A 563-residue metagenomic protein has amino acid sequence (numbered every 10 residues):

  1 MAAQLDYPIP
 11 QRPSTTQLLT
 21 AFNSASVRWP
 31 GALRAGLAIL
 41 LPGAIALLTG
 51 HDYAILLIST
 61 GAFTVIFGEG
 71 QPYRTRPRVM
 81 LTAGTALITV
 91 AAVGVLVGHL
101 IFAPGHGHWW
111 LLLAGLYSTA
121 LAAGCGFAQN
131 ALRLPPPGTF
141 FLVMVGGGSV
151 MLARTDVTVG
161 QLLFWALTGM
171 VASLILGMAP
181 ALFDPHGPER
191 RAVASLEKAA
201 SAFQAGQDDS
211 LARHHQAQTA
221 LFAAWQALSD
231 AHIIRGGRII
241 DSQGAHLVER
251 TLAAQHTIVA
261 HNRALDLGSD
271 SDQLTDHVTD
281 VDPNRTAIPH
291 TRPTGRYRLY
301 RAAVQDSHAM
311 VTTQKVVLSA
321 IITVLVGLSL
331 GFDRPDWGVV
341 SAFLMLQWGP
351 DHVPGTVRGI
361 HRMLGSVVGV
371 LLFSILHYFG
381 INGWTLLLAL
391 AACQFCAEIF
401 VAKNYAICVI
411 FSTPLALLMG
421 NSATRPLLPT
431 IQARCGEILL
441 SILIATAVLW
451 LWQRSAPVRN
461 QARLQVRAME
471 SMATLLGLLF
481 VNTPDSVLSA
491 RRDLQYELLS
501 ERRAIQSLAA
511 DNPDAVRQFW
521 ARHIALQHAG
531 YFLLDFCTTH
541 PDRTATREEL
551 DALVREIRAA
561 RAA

Functional and structural regions predicted by a protein language model:
M1-A44, L48, D52, R154-A166 (+2 more regions): Cytosolic regulatory and coupling regions of membrane transport/channel systems
Y7-Q17, A35-G43, L47-Y73, G84-A91 (+5 more regions): Pore- and pathway-forming membrane helices of multi-pass small-molecule/ion transporters and channels
A25-R34, Y53-S59, G107-Y117, D306-T313 (+1 more regions): Hydrophobic alpha-helical transmembrane segments
Y73-L81, V159-Q161, H186-E189, V353-H361: Interfacial helix-loop-helix linkers and transmembrane-helix boundary segments in multi-pass membrane proteins
L81-I101, T356-S374: Membrane-helix boundary elements
V93-G98, M151-V159, S374-Y378, R425 (+1 more regions): Hydrophobic alpha-helical transmembrane segments in multi-pass integral membrane proteins
G94-H108, A131-L132, F379: Transmembrane alpha-helix boundary signature
A302-A392: Core alpha-helical transmembrane segments of integral membrane proteins
